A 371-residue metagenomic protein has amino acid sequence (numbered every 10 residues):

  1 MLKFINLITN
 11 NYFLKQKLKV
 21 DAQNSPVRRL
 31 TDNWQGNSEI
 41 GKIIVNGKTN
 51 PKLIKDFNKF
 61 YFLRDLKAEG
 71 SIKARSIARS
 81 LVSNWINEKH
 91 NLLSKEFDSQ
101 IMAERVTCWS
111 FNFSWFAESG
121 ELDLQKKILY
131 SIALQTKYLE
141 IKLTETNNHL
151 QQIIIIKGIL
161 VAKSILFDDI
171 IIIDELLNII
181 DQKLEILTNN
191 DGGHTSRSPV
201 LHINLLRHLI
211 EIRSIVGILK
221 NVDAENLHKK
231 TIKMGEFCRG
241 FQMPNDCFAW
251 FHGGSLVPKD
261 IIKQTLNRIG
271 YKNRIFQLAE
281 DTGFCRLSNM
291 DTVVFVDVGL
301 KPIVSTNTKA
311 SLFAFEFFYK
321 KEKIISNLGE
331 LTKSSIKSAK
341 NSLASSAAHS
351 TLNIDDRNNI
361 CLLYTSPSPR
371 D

Functional and structural regions predicted by a protein language model:
M1-I44: Extreme N-terminal leader/anchor segments
P51-H228: Aromatic-lined, polymer-binding surfaces characteristic of secreted/periplasmic polysaccharide-degrading enzymes
N189-E330: Carbohydrate-active enzyme catalytic cores, enriched for enzymes that act on polyanionic acidic polysaccharides
S305-T308, S334-K340, Y364: A short, polar/proline- and glycine-enriched secondary-structure boundary/capping micro-motif
E330-S334, S338-N358: Conserved active-site neighborhood of enzyme catalytic/cofactor-binding cores
Y364-D371: Conserved small/polar residues in nucleotide/adenosyl-binding loops
